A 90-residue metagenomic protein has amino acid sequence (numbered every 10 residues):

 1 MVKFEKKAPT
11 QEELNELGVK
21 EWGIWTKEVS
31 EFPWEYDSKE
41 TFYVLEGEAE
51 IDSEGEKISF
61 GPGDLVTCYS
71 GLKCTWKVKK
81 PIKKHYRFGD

Functional and structural regions predicted by a protein language model:
M1-K3, L17, E21, K83-D90: Double-stranded beta-helix
M1-P9, L14, W22-G23, P62: Cytosolic regulatory regions built on CNB/CRP/Popeye-like sensor folds
P9-T10, G18-D37, Y69-S70: Conserved short histidine dyad/triad with adjacent acidic residue
E28-S30, D52-E56, K79: Short strand-coil-strand connectors
D37-I51: Short, conserved beta-strand element in jelly-roll/cupin
E54-S70: Short acidic-glycine-tyrosine-enriched beta hairpin
S70-D90: Ligand-binding loop in jelly-roll beta-barrel domains
